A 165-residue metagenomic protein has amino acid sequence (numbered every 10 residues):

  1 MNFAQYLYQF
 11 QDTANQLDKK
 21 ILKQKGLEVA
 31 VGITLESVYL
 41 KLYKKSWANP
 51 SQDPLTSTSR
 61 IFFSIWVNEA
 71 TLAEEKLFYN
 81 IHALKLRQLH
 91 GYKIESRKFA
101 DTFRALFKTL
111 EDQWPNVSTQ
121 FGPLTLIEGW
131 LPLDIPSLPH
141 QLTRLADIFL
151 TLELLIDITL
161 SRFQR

Functional and structural regions predicted by a protein language model:
M1-D18, G91-W114, E128-R165: Ampiphathic alpha-helical segments that act as solvent-exposed interaction surfaces
M1-T71: Charge-rich, low-complexity N-terminal segments
I21-Q24, A30-V31, L35, P115-P139: Metal- and O2-centered redox machinery and metal/ROS homeostasis
Q52, E69, E74, L86 (+2 more regions): Generic N-terminal initiation segments characterized by hydrophobic and/or small/turn-forming residues
R60, E74-E75, L142, I148: Broad hydrophobic/π-residue packing in well-ordered secondary structure
N68-L124: Short, internal acidic amphipathic alpha-helical interface segments that mediate docking to partner proteins
